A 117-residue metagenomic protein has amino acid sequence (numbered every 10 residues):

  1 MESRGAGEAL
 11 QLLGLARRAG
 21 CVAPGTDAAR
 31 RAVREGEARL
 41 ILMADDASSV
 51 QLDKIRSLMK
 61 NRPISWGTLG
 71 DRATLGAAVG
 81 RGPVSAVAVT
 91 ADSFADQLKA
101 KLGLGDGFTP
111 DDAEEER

Functional and structural regions predicted by a protein language model:
M1-R4, R17, D106-G107, E114: Catalytic cores of RNA-modifying enzymes
R4, E8, V50, G70 (+2 more regions): Charged, alpha-helix-enriched surfaces in structured cytosolic catalytic cores of large nucleotide-utilizing machines
R4-M43: N-terminal first-folded block
R17-G20, D27-R31, A44-D45, S49-L75 (+1 more regions): Positively charged, polar, low-complexity stretches
E37-A38, I64, V84: Short glycine-/polar-rich loops that comprise or flank the Walker A/P-loop and associated switch/sensor motifs
G76-E116: C-terminal structural segments of small proteins and small subunits
